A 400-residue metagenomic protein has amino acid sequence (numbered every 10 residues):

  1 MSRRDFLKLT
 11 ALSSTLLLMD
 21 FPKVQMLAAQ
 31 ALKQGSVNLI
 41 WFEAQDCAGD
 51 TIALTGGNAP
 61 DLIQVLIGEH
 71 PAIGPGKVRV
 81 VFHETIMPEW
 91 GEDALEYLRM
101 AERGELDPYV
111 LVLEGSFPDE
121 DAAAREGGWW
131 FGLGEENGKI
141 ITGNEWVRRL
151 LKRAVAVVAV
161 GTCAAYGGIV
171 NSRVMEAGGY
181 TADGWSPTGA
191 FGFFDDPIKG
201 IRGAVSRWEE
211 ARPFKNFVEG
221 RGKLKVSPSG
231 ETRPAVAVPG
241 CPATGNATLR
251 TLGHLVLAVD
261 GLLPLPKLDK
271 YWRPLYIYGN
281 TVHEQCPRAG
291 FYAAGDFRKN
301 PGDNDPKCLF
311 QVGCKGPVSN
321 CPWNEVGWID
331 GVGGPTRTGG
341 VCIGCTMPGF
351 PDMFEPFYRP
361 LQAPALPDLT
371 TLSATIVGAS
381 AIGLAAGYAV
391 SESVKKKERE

Functional and structural regions predicted by a protein language model:
M1, D20-A44, K396-E400: C-terminal segment of N-terminal export signals and the immediately downstream linker at the start of the mature
D5-M26: N-terminal export signals
Q30-S36, A44, T51-A53, A59-G240 (+1 more regions): Metabolite-binding pocket within alpha/beta catalytic cores that recognizes anionic/polar moieties
D46-A48, T162, Y166, G240-A243 (+4 more regions): Local cysteine-cluster metal-coordination motifs and their immediate loop/turn environment, predominantly Fe-S cluster
G245-L249, G253-G327: A conserved mid-domain beta-alpha-beta active-site/ligand-binding segment of alpha/beta enzyme cores
W328-P335, P356-P367: Short cysteine/histidine-rich metal-coordination sites, predominantly Zn2+-binding motifs
P364-I376: Juxtamembrane/start-of-transmembrane alpha-helix segments at the extracytoplasmic/lumenal side of membrane anchors
S380-S393: Alpha-helical transmembrane segments
